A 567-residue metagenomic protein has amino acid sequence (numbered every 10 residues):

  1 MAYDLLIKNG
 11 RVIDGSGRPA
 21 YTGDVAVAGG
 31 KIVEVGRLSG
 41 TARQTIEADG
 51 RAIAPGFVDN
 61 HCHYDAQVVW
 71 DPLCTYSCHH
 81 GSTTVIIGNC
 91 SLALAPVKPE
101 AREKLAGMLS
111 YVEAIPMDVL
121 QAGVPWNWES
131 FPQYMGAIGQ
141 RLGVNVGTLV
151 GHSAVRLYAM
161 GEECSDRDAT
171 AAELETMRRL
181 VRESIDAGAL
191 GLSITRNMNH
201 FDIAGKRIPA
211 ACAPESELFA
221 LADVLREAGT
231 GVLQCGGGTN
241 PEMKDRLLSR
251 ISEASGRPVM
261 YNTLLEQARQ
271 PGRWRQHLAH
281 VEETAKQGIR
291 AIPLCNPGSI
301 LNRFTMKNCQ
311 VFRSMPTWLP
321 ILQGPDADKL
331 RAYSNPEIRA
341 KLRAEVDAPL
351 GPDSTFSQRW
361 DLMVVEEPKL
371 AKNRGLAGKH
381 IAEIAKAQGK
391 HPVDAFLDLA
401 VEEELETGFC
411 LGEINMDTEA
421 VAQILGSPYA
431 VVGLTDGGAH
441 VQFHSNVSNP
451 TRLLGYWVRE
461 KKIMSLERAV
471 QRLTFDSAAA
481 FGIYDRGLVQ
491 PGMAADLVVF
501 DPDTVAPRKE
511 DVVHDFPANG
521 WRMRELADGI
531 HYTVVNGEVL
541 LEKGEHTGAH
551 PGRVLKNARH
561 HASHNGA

Functional and structural regions predicted by a protein language model:
A2-L5, R11-G56, D71: Histidine-rich, glycine-flanked metal-binding segment
G10, G30, G50, H61 (+11 more regions): Divalent metal-coordination and catalytic microenvironments
G10, Q423-A430, V447-N449, V499-E545 (+1 more regions): C-terminal cap of metal-dependent C-N hydrolases
V12-D24, T407-N415, V421, S465-V470 (+1 more regions): Acidic, glycine-enriched loop/beta-strand segments at the rims of small-molecule binding/catalytic pockets
A52-Y76: Di-metal (Zn2+ and/or Mg2+/Mn2+) metal-binding site signature of metallo-dependent hydrolases with the MBL/beta-CASP
W70-G191, E227: Divalent-metal coordination cores built from histidine and acidic residues
Y134-I138, L142-G143, L149-E162, R167-E173 (+3 more regions): Active-site neighborhoods of metal-dependent hydrolases
D394, V432, S448-R452, Y456 (+5 more regions): Feature representing long, continuous alpha-helical segments
